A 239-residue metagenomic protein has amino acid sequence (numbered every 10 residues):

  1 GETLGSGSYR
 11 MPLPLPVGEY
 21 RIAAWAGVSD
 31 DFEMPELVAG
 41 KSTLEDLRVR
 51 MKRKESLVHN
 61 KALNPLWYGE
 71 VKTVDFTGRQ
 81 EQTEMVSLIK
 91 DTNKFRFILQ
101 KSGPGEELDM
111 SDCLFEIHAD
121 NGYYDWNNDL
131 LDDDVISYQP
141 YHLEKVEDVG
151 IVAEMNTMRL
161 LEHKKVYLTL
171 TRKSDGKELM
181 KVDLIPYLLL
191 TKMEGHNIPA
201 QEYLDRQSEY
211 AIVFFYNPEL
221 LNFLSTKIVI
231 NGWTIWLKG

Functional and structural regions predicted by a protein language model:
G1-D91: Short, low-hydrophobicity acidic/polar segments
G1-L37, E107-E194, L237-K238: Tryptophan-paired
L13, V86, F115, I212-Y216 (+1 more regions): Preference for bulky hydrophobic residues occupying beta-strand positions in well-ordered beta-sheet regions
V86-T92, I228, T234: Short loop/turn and low-complexity linker motifs enriched in small/turn-promoting residues
L88-S102: A short, Gly/Thr-enriched small/hydrophobic beta-strand-prone motif that recurs across taxa
F97, T234-G239: Bacterial Sec-dependent N-terminal signal peptides
K173-I228: C-terminal structured domain segments
